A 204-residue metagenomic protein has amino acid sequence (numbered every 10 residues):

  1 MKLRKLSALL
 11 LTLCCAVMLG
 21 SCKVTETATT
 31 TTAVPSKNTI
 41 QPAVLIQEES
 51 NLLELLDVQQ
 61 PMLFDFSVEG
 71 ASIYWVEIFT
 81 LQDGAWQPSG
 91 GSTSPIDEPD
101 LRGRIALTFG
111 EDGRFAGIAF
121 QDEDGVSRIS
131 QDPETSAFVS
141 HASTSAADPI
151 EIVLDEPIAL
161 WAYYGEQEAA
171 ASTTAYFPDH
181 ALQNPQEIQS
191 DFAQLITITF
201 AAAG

Functional and structural regions predicted by a protein language model:
M1-L10: Bacterial N-terminal signal peptides that target proteins for export
V17-S21: C-terminal motif of bacterial Sec signal peptides marking the signal peptidase cleavage site
K23-T25: Bacterial signal peptide processing site
T27-G204: Mature, Sec-exported extracytoplasmic domains of Gram-positive
